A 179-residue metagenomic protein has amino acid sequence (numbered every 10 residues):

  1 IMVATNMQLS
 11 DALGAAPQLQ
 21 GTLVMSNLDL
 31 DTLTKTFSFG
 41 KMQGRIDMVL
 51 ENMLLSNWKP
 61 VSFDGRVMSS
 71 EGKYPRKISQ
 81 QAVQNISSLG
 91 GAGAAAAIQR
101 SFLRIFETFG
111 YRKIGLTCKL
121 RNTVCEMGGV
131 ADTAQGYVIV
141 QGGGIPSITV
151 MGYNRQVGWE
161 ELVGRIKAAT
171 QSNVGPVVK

Functional and structural regions predicted by a protein language model:
I1-V177: Small-residue helix/turn framework positions
